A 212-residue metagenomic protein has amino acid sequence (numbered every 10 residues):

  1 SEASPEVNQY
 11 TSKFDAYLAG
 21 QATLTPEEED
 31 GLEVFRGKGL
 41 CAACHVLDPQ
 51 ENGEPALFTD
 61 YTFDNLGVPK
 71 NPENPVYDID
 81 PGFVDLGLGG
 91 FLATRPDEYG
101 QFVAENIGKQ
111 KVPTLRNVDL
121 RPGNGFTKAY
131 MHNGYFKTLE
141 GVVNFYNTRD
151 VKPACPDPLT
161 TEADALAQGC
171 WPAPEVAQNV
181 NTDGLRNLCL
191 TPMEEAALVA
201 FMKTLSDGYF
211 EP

Functional and structural regions predicted by a protein language model:
S1-P212: Periplasmic c-type cytochrome electron-transfer domains
